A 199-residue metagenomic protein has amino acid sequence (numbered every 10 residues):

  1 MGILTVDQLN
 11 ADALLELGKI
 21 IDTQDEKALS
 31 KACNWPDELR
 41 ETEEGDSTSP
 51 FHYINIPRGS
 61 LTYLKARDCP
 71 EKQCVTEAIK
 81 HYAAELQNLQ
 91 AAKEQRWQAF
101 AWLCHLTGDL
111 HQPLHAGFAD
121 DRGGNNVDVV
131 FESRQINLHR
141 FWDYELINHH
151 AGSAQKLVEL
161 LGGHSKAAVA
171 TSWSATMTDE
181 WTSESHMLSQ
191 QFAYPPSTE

Functional and structural regions predicted by a protein language model:
M1-L106, P113-E199: N-terminal, motif-rich segments that launch catalysis or mediate targeting to/interaction with membranes, typified by
